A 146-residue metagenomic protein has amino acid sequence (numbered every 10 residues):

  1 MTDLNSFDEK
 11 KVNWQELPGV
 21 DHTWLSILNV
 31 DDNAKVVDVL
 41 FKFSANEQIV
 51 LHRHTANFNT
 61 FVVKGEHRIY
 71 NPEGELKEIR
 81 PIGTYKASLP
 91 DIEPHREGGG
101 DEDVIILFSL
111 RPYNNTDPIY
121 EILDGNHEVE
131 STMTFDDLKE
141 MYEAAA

Functional and structural regions predicted by a protein language model:
M1-K35, I122-A146: A short, N-terminal "cap"/entry segment at the start of jelly-roll beta-barrel domains of the cupin/DSBH fold
V20, D32, L51-H52, I69: Short loop/turn motifs at secondary-structure junctions and domain boundaries
I27, K35-R53, A87-I92: Conserved short histidine dyad/triad with adjacent acidic residue
D32, Y70-E93, G98: Short acidic-glycine-tyrosine-enriched beta hairpin
A45, H54-E73: Glycine- and acidic-residue-biased ligand/ion/polar-headgroup-sensing regions
R53-T55, G99-D101: Short glycine/proline-enriched turns and hinge-like loops at secondary-structure junctions
A87, D101-P118: A short hydrophobic beta-strand segment most commonly corresponding to one strand of the jelly-roll/cupin
